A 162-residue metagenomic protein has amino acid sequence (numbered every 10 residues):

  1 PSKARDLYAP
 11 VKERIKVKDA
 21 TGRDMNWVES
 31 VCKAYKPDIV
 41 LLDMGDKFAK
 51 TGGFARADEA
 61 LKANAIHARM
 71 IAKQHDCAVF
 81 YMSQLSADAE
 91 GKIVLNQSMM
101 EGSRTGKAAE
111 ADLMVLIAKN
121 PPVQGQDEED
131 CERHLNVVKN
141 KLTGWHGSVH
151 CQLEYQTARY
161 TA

Functional and structural regions predicted by a protein language model:
P1, D24, G53-E59, Q126: Alpha-helix capping and helix-coil boundary motifs
P1-K36, K50, S148-H150: Cytosolic-facing regulatory segments adjacent to core modules
K16-K18, A49-K62, G91-S98: Flexible beta-alpha connector loops of hexameric P-loop NTPases
T21, D46, L85-A87: Active-site-proximal loop/turn and secondary-structure-junction residues that shape catalytic pockets, frequently
D38-A78: Helical hairpin unit composed of two closely spaced alpha helices linked by a short loop
N64-A162: Phosphate-binding/switch region of NTP-binding enzymes
